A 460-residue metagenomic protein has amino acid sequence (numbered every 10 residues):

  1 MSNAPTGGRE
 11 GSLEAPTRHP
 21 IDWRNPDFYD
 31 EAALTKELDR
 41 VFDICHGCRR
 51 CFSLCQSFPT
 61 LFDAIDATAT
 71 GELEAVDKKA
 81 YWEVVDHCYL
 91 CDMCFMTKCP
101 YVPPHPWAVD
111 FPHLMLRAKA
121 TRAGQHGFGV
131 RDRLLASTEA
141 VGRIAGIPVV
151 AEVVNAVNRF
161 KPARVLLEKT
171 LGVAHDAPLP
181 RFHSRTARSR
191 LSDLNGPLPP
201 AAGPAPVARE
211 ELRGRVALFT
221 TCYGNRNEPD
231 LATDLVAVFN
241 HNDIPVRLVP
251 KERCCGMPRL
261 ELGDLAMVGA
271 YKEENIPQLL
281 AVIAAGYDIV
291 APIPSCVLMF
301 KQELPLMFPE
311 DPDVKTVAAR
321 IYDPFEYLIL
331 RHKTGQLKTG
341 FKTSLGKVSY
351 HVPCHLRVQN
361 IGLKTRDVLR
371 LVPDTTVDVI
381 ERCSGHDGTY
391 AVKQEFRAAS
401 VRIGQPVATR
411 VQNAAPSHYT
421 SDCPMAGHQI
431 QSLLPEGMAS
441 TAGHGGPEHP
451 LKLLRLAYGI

Functional and structural regions predicted by a protein language model:
M1-D43: Generic start-of-chain signal for non-secretory N-termini
N3-A15, F52-S57, T186-V207: Conserved oxyanion/phosphate-binding beta-strand-loop segments in alpha/beta enzyme cores
E10-F28, S53-Y89, Y101-R131, S440-L453: Non-heme iron-sulfur electron-transfer modules
W23-D30, D66, M93, E210-R213 (+1 more regions): Active-site-adjacent bridging/hinge elements
Y29-D43, L73-C88, N240-N242, L369-L371: Short, intrinsically disordered, charge-biased short linear motifs at domain edges
L38-F58, A80-V109, A118, R122 (+4 more regions): Cysteine-centered iron-sulfur cluster-binding motifs in ferredoxin-type domains/subunits of redox enzymes
L54, A64, T97-K98, L248 (+2 more regions): A generic structural-conservation signal
V109-I460: Iron-sulfur cluster-binding electron-transfer modules in prokaryotic oxidoreductases
